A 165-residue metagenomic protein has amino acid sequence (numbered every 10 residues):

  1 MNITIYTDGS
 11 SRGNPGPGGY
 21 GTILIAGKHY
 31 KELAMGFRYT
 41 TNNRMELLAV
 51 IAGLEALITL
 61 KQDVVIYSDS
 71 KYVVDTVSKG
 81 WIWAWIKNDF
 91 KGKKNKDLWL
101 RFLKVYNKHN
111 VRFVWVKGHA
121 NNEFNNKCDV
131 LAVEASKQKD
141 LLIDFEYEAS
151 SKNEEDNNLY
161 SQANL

Functional and structural regions predicted by a protein language model:
M1-R44, L48, A52-Q62, E134-E148 (+1 more regions): RNase H-like nuclease fold core
T7-P17, I51-K127, L131, S136 (+2 more regions): RNase H catalytic domain
